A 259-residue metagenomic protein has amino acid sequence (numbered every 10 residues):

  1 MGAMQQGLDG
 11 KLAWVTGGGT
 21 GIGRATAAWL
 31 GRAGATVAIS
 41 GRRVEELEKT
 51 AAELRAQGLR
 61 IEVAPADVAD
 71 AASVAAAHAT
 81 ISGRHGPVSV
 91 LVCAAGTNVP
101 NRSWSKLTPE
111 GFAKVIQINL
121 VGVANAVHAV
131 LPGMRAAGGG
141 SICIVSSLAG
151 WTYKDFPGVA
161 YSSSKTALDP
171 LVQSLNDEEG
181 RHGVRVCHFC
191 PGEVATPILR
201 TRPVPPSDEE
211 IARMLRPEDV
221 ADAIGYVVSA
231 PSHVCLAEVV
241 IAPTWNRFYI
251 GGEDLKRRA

Functional and structural regions predicted by a protein language model:
L12, G19-G21: Conserved glycine-rich cofactor-binding loop
P65-A77, P109: The beta1-alpha1 cofactor-binding region of Rossmann-like NAD(H)/NADP(H)-dependent oxidoreductases
R102-W104, T108-A113: Substrate-binding pocket helix/loop in short-chain dehydrogenase/reductase
V127, S164: Active-site helix of classical SDR
S147: Residue(s) in the substrate-gating loop at a strand-loop-helix junction that position the organic substrate next
T152, S174-V184: Active-site-adjacent segment of SDR/Rossmann-fold oxidoreductases
R181-V184, H188-F189, D208-I250, D254: C-terminal helical subdomain
